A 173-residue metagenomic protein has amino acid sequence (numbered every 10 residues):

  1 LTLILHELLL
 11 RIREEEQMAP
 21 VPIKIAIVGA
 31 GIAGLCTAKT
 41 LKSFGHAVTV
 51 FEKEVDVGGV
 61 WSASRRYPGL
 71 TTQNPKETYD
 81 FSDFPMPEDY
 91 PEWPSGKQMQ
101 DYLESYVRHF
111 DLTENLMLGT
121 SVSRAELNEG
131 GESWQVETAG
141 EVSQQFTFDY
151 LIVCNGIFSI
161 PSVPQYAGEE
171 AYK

Functional and structural regions predicted by a protein language model:
L3-I25, S43, S159-K173: Extreme N-terminal leader/targeting segments of oxidoreductases
I23-V50: N-terminal Rossmann-like FAD-binding beta1-loop-alpha1 element of flavoenzymes
K42-R66: Glycine-rich FAD pyrophosphate-binding loop
D56-V57, F84, A125, I160: Active-site loop signature of alpha/beta-hydrolase-fold enzymes
G59-S105: Glycine-rich active-site loop/strand segments that organize a redox cofactor
V60-S64, E129-G130, P164-Y166: Short aromatic-enriched loop/helix-cap "lid" or pocket-rim segments at secondary-structure transitions that line
P85, D89, S95-M99, V153-K173: Glycine-rich dinucleotide-binding loop and its adjacent helix/turn
W93-S159: Feature captures the FAD/FMN-dependent oxidoreductase FAD-binding
